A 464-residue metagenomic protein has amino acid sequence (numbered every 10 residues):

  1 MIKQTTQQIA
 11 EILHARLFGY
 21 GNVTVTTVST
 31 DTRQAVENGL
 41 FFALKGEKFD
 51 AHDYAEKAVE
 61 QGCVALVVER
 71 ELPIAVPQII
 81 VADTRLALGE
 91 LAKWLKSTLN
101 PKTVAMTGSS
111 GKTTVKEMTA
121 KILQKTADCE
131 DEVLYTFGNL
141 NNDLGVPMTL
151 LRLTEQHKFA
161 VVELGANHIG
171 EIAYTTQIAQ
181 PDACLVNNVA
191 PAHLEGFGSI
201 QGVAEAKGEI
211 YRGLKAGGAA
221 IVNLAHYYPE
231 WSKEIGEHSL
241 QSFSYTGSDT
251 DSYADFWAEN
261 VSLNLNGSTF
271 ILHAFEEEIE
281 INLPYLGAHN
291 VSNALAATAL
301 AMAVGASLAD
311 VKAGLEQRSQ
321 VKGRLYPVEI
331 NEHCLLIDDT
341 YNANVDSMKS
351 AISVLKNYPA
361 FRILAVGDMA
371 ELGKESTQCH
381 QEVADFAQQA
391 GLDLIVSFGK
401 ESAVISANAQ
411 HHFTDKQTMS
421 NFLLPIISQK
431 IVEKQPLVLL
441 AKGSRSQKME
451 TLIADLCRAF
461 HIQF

Functional and structural regions predicted by a protein language model:
M1-E90, W94, L286, K356-A360 (+4 more regions): N-terminal leader/targeting and accessory segments in enzymes
Q7-A10, L88-A220, E230-G236, P425 (+2 more regions): Phosphate-binding loop of NTP-binding sites
I9, G39, A58, L91 (+14 more regions): Residue-level signal for inorganic ion chemistry
I12, E69-R70, P101-T107, L134 (+8 more regions): Short beta-strands and strand-loop turn motifs
K48, V321, T340-H412, F464: Active-site beta-alpha connecting loops in nucleotide-dependent enzymes
E69-A75, L185-L335, A360, D385-Q388 (+3 more regions): Acidic, Mg2+-coordinating active-site environments of NTP-dependent enzymes
M106, K112, K322-R324, S446-L452: ATP-dependent carboxylate/acyl-activation modules
